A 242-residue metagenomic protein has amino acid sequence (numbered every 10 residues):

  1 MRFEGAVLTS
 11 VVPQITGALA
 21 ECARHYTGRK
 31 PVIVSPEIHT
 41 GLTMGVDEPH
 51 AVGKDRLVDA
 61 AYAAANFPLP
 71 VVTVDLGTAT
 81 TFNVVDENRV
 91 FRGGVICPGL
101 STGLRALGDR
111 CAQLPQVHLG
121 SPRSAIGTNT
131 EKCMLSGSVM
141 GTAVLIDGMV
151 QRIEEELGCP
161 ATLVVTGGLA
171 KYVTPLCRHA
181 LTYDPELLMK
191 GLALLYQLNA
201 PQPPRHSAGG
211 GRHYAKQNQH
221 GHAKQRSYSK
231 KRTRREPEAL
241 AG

Functional and structural regions predicted by a protein language model:
M1-V72, E87-G242: Nucleotide/phosphate-binding catalytic cleft detector across ATP-hydrolyzing and phosphate-transferring enzymes
P13, T78-T80: Short, glycine/acidic-enriched loop or turn micro-motifs at the edges of active sites
T73, T80-V85: Short beta-strand scaffold segments in enzyme catalytic cores
